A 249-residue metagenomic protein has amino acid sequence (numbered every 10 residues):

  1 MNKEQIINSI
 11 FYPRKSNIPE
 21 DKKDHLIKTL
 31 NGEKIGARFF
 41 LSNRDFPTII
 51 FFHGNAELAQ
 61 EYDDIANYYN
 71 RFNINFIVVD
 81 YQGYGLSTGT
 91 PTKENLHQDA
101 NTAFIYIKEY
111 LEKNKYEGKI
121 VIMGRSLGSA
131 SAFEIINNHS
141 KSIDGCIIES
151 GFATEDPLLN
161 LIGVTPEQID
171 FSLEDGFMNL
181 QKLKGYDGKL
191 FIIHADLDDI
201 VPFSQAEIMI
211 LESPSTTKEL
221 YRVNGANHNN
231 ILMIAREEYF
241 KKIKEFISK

Functional and structural regions predicted by a protein language model:
M1-K28, I35-R38: An N-terminal hydrophobic leader/cap segment in hydrolases
N55-Y68, T88: The serine-hydrolase catalytic nucleophile loop
Y69-T88: Conserved alpha/beta-hydrolase
P91-K113: Alpha/beta-hydrolase active-site loop
S131-G185: Hydrolase active-site cap/lid region
Y186-D187, I192-H194, D198: Short beta-strand/loop motif that positions the catalytic acidic residue of the alpha/beta-hydrolase fold
L197-V201, H228-N230: Acidic catalytic loop of the alpha/beta-hydrolase fold
A226-R236: Catalytic histidine-centered segment of alpha/beta-hydrolase-like enzymes
